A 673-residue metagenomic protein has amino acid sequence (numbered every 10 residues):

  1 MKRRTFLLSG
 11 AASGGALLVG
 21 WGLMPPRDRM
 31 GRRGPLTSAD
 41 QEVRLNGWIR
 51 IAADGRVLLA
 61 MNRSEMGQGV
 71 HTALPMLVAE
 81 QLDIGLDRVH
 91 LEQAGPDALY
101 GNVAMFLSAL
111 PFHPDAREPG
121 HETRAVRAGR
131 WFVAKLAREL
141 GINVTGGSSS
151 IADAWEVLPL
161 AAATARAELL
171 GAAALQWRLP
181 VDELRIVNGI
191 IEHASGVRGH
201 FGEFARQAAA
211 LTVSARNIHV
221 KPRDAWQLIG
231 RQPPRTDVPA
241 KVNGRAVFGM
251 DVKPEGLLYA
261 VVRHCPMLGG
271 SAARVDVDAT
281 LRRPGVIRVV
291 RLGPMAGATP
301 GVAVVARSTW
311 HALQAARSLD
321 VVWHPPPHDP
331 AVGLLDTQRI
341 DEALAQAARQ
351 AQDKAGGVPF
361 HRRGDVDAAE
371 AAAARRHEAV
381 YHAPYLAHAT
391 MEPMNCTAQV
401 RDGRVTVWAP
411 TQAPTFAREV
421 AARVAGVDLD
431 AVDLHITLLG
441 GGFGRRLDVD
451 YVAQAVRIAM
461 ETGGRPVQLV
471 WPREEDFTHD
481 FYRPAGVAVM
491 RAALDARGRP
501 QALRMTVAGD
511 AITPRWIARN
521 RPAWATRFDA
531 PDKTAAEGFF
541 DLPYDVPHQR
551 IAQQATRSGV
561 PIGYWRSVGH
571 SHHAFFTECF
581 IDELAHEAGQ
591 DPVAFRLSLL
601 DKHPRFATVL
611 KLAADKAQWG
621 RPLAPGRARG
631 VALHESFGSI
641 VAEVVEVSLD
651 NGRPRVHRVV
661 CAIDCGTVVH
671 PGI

Functional and structural regions predicted by a protein language model:
M1-I673: Structural alpha/beta core scaffold segments of enzyme domains
